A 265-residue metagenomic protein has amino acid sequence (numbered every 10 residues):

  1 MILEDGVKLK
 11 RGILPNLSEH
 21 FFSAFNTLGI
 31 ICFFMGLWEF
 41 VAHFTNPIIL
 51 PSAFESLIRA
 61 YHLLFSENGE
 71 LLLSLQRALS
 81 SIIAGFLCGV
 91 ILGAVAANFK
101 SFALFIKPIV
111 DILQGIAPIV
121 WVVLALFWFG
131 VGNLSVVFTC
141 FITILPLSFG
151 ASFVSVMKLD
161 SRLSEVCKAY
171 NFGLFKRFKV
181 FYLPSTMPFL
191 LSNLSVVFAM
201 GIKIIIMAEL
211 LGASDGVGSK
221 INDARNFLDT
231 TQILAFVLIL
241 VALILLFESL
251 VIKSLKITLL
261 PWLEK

Functional and structural regions predicted by a protein language model:
M1-G29, S249-K265: Transmembrane alpha-helical segments of polytopic membrane transport and secretion proteins
G12-S18, F44-A84: Periplasmic/extracellular loop-to-transmembrane helix junction in inner-membrane transport proteins
S81-V110: Transmembrane-helix boundary motif in ABC transporter permease subunits
K100, S192, L234-K265: C-terminal transmembrane helix and the adjacent membrane-cytosol boundary/short C-terminal tail of inner/organellar
D111-L147, V154-S155: Generic hydrophobic transmembrane alpha-helix motif, especially the helices
F127-W128, K203-L240, L263-K265: Glycine-rich helix-loop "coupling/hinge" segments at transmembrane-helix boundaries in multipass transporters
F138-I142, L174-M207, A235, I239: Transmembrane alpha-helices
A151-N193, I221: Short cytoplasmic-facing helical segments at TM-TM junctions of multi-pass membrane proteins
